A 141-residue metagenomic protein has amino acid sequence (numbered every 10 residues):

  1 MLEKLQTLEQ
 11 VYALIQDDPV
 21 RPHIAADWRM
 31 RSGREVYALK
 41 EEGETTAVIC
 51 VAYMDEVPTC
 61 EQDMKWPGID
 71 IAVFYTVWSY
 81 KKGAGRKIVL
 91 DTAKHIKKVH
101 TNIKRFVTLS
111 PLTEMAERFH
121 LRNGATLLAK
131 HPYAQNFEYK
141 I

Functional and structural regions predicted by a protein language model:
M1-D27: Short amphipathic alpha-helix that is part of the acyltransferase structural core
A26-A47, A52-D55: A short helix-loop-beta-strand connector motif used in the catalytic cores of GNAT acetyltransferases and, in some
R34, I69, T101-I103: Short, high-confidence coil segments that cap the C-terminus of an alpha-helix and link into the following beta-strand
C50-V73: Conserved acyl-donor/pantetheine-binding loop and adjacent beta-alpha core of acyl/acetyltransferases and related
S79, F106-R118, Y133-A134: Conserved beta-strand-loop-alpha-helix junction that forms the acyl-donor binding cleft
S79-K98, R122: Conserved acetyl-CoA-binding loop-helix of GNAT-fold acetyltransferases
T126-E138: Conserved catalytic-core motifs of GNAT/GCN5-like acyltransferases
